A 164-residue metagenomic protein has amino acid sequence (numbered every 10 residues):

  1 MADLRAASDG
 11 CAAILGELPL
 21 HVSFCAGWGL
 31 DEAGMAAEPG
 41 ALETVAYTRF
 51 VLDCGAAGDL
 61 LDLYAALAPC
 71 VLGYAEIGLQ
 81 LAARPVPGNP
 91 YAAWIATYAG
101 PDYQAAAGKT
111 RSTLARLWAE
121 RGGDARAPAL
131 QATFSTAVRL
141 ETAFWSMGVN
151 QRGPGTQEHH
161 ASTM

Functional and structural regions predicted by a protein language model:
M1-D3: Short amphipathic helix-turn modules centered on a small-residue break
R5-A105, S135, R139: Active-site-proximal alpha-helical scaffolds that flank and shape metal-associated catalytic sites
G34, P87, T110, E158-H159: Alpha-helix boundary/interfacial micro-motifs
A41, A92, Q104-R121, A127 (+2 more regions): Carbohydrate-associated surface elements
G55, G78-P85, L117, R121 (+2 more regions): Secondary-structure edge/capping motif, primarily at the C-terminal ends of alpha-helices and the immediately following
Q80, T97-G100, S112-E120, A143: Short basic/hydrophobic patches in alpha-helices and adjacent helix-turn junctions that form amphipathic surface motifs
P128-M164: Acidic, carboxylate-rich catalytic segments that either coordinate divalent cations
